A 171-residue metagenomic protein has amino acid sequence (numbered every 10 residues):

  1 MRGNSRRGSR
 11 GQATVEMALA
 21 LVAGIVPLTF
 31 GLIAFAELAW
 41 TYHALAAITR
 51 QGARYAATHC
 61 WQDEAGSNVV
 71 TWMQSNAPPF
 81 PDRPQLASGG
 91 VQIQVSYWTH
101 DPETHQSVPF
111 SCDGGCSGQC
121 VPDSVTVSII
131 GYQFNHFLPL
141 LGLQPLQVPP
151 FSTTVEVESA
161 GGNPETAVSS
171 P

Functional and structural regions predicted by a protein language model:
R2-A77: Alpha-helical assembly-interface signal, strongest on the long, hydrophobic N-terminal helix that forms
Y42, Q51-P171: Short, conserved structural patches
